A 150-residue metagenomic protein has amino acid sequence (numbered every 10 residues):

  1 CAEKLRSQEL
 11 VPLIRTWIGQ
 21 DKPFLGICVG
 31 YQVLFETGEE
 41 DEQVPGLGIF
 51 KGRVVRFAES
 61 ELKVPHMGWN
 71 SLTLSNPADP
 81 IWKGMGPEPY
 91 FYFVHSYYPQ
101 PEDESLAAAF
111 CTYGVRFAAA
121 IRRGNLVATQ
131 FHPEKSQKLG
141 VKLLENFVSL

Functional and structural regions predicted by a protein language model:
C1-G68: Cysteine-nucleophile active-site neighborhood
G19, G52-L150: Amide-donor transfer/coupling interface in amidating biosynthetic enzymes
